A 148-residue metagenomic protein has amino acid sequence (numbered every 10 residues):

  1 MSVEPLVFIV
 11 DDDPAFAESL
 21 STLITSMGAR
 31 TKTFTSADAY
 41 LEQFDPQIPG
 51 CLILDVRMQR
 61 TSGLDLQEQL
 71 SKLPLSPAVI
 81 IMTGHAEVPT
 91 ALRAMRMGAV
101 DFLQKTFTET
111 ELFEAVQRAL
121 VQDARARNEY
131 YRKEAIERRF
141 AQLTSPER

Functional and structural regions predicted by a protein language model:
S2-P5, D13-K32: Two-component/phosphorelay signaling modules centered on CheY-like receiver
F8, Q47-I53, M58: Active-site beta3 strand of CheY-like receiver
A17, Q59, T83, E87: The feature encodes the CheY-like receiver
T33-C51: Acidic, metal-coordinating helix/loop segments flanking the phosphotransfer/catalytic sites of two-component signaling
T35-S36, T61-L66: Acidic catalytic/metal-coordinating carboxylates
E87-P89, L103-Q117: C-terminal output helix
Q117-R132: The C-terminal output helix
